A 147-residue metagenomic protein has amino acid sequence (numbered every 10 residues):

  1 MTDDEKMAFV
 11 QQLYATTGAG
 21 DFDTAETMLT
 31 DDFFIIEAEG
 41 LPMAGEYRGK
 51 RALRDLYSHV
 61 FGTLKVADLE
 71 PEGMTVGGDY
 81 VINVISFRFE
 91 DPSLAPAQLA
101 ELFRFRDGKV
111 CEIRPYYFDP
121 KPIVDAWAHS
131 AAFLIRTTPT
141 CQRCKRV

Functional and structural regions predicted by a protein language model:
M1-V147: C-terminal and inter-domain tail/linker signature
